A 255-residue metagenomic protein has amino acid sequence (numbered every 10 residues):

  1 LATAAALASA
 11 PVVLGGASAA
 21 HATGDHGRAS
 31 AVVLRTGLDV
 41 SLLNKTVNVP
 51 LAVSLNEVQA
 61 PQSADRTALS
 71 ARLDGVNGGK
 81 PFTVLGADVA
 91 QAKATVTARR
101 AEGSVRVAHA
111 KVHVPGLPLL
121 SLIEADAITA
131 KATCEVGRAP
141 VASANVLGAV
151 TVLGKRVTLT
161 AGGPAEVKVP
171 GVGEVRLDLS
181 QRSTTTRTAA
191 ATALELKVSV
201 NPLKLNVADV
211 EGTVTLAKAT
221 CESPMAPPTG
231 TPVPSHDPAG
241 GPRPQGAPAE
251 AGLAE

Functional and structural regions predicted by a protein language model:
L1-E255: Extended, solvent-exposed, non-transmembrane regions
